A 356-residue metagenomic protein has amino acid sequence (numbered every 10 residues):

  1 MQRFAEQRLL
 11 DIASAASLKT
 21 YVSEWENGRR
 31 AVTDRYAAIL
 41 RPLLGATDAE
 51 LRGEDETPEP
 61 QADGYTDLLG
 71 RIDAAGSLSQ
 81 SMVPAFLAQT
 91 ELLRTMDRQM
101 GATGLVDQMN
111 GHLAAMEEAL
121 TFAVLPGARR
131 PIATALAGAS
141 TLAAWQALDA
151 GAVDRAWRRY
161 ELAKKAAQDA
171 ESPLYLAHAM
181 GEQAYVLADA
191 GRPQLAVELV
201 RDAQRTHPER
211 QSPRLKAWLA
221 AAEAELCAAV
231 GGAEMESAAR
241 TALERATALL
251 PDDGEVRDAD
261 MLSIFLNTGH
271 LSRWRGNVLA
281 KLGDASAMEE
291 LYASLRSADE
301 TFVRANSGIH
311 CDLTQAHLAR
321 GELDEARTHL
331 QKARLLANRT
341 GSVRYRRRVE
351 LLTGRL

Functional and structural regions predicted by a protein language model:
M1, V22-W25, L40, W145-Q146 (+2 more regions): Long, contiguous hydrophobic alpha-helical segments, chiefly transmembrane helices and signal peptides
M1-R3, A15-L18, M109-G111, R130-I132: Short secondary-structure junction/hinge motifs that connect adjacent elements
R3, D11-S77: Short amphipathic recognition helices of helix-turn-helix/homeodomain-type DNA-binding modules
L10-A13, E300-F302: Short acidic, glycine/proline-enriched loop segments that cap or flank alpha-helices
L78, V83, T90-L356: Conserved binding/catalytic microenvironments
